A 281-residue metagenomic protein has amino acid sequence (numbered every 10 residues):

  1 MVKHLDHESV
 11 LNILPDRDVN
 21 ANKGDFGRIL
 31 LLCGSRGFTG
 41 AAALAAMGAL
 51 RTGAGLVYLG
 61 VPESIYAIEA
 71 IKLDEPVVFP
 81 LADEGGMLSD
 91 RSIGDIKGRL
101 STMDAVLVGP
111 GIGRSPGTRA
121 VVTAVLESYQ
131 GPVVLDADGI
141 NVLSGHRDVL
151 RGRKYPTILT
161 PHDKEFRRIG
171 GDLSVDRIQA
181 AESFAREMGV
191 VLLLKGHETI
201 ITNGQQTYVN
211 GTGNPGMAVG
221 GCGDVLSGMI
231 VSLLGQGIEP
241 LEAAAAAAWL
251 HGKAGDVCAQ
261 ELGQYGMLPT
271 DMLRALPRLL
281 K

Functional and structural regions predicted by a protein language model:
M1-P132, N141-I158, D163-K281: Small-residue (G/A/S/T)-rich helix-start motifs and N-terminal tracts that mark the onset
